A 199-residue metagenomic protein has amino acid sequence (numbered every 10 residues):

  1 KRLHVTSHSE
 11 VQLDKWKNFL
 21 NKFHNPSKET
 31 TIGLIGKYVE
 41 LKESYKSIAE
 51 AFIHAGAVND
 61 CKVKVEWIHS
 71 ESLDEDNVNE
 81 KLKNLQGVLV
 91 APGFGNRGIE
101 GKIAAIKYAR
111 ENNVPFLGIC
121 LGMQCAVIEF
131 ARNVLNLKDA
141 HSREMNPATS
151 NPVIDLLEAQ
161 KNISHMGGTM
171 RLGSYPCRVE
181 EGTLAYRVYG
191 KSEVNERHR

Functional and structural regions predicted by a protein language model:
K1-Y189, E193, R199: N-terminal beta1-alpha1 cap of cysteine-dependent amidohydrolase-like domains
